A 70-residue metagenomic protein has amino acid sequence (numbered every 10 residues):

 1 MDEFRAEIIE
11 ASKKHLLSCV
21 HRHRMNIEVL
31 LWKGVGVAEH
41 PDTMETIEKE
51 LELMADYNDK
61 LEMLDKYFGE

Functional and structural regions predicted by a protein language model:
D2-E70: Extended, charge-rich alpha-helical interface modules
